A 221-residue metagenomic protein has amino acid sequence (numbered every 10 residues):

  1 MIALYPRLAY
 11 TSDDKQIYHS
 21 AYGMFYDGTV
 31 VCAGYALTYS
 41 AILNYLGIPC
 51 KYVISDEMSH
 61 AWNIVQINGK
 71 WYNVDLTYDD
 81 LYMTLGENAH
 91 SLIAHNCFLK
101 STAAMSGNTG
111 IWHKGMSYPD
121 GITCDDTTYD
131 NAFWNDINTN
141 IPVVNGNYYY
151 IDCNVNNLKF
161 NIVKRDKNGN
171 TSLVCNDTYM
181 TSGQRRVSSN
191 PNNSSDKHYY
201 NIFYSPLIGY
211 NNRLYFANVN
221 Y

Functional and structural regions predicted by a protein language model:
M1-M24: Secondary-structure boundary elements
M24-Y35: Extracytoplasmic/periplasmic, Sec-exported soluble proteins
A33-K100: Hydrophobic/aromatic-rich core segments of domains that either
K70-G183, N201: His-Asp-centered catalytic microenvironments across diverse enzyme cores, prominently the transglutaminase-like
Y148, L214-F216: Hydrophobic beta-strand segments that make up the repeating blades of beta-propeller and related beta-repeat
D152, N218-V219: Recurrent small/Gly-Pro-centered beta-turn motifs in extracellular repeat architectures
S188-P191, Y200: Blade-loop segments of beta-propeller domains
S205-L214: Repeat-blade elements of multi-bladed beta-propeller folds
